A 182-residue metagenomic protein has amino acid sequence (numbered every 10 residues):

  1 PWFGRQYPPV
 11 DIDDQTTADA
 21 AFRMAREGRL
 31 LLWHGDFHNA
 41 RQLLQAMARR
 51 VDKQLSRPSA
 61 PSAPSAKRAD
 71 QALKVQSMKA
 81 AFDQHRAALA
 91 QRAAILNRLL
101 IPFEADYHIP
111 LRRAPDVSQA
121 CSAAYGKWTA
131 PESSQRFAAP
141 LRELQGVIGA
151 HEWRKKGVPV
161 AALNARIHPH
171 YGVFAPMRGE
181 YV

Functional and structural regions predicted by a protein language model:
P1-A162: N-terminal auxiliary segments of SAM/dcSAM-dependent transferases
I148-E152, H170-V182: Conserved SAM-binding loop and adjacent beta-strand
N164-R166: Membrane-proximal, non-transmembrane alpha-helical segments
